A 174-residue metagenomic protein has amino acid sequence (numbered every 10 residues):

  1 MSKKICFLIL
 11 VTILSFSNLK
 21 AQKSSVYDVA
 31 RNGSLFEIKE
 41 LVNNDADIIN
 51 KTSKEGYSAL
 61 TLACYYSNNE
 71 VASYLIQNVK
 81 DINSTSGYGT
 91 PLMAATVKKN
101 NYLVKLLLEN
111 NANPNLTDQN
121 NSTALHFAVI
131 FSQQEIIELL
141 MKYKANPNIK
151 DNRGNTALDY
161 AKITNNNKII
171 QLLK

Functional and structural regions predicted by a protein language model:
E37, E70-V71, Y102-L103, E135-I136 (+1 more regions): Conserved ankyrin/ankyrin-like repeat signature
I48-I49, I82, P114, P147: Ankyrin-repeat inter-repeat connecting loop/turn
T52, S84-T85, T117, K150: Ankyrin-repeat boundary/linker signal
